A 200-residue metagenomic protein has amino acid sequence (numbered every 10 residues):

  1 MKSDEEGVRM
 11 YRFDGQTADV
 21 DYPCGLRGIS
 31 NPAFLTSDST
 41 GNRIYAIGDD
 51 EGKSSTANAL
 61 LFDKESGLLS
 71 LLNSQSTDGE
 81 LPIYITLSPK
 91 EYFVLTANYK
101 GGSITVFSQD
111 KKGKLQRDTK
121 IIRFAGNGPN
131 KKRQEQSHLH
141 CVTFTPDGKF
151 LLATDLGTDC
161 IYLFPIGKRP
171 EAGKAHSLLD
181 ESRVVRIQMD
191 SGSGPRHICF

Functional and structural regions predicted by a protein language model:
M1-S3, D49-S54, K100-S103, T158-C160: Short glycine/acidic-enriched loop and turn motifs that connect beta-strands
D4, S30-A33, L81-I83, H138 (+1 more regions): Beta-rich catalytic cores
R12-A18, L60-L68, V106-Q116, P165-L178: Short loop/turn segments immediately following beta-strands, especially the blade-tip and inter-blade linker loops
G25-I29, S74-D78, K132-Q136, R186-S191: Surface loop/turn motifs at the tips and blade-to-blade linkers of beta-strand repeat domains
S37-G41, L87-E91, P146-D147: Residue-level detector of Asp-centered blade-edge/turn motifs that repeat once per structural unit in beta-propeller
G67-C141: Asp-box/WD-like beta-propeller blade repeats and closely related beta-sheet repeat scaffolds
